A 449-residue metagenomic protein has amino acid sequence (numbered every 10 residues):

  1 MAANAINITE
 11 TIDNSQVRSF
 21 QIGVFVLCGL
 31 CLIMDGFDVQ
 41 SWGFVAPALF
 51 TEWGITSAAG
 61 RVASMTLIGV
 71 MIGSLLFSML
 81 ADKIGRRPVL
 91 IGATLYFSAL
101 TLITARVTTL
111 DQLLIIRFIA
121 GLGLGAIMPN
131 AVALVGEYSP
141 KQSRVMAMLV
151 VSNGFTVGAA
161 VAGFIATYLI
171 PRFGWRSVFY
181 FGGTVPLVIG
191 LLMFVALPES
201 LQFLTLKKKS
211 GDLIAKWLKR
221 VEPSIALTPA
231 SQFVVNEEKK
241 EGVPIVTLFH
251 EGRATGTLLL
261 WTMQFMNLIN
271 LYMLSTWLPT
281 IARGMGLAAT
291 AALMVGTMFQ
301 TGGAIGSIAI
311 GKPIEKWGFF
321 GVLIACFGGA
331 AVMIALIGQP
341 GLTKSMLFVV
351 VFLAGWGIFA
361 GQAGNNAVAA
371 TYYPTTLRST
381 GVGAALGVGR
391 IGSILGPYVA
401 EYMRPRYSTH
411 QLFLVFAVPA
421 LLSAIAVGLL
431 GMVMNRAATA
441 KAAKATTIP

Functional and structural regions predicted by a protein language model:
M1-F37: Cytosolic juxtamembrane N-terminal segment immediately preceding the first transmembrane helix of multi-pass
W42-G43, F249-S307: Extracytoplasmic gate region of multi-pass secondary transporters
G43-I72: Extracellular/periplasmic helix-loop-helix junction of adjacent transmembrane segments in MFS-like secondary
L49-F50, L80-A81, I165-F173, A282-R283 (+2 more regions): Interfacial helix-cap and linker-helix signal at transmembrane-aqueous boundaries of multi-pass secondary transporters
G54, G85, R106-Q112, P140 (+2 more regions): Helix-breaking motifs and short loop linkers at transmembrane-helix boundaries and internal kinks in secondary membrane
I72-L110: Conserved MFS/SLC helix-loop-helix module at the cytosolic interface between two early adjacent transmembrane helices
V145-P171, V185-P186, L386-G396: Glycine-rich segments within core transmembrane alpha-helices of 12-TM secondary carriers
W175-E238, I425-T447: Central mid-sequence intracellular linker of multi-pass
